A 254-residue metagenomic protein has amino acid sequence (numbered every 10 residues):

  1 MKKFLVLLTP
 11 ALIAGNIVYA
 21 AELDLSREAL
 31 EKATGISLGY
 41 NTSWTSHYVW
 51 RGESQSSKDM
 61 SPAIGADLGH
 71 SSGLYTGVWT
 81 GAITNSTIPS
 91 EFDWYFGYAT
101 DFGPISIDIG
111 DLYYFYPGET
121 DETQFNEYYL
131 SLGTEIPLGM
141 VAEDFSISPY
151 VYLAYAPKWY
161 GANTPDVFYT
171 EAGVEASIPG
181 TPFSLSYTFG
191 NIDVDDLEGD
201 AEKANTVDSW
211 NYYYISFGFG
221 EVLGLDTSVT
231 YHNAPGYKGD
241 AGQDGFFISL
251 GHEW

Functional and structural regions predicted by a protein language model:
A21-S37, G73, D101-S106, G118-D121 (+4 more regions): Short loop/turn motifs that connect adjacent beta-strands in outer-membrane beta-barrel proteins
A21-T84: Short glycine/proline- and aromatic-enriched beta-strand/turn motifs that initiate or cap beta-hairpins
T34-I36, K58-P62, I88-F92, I105 (+5 more regions): Residues that define the transmembrane beta-barrel architecture of outer-membrane proteins
L38-T42, I64, L74-T76, W94 (+8 more regions): Transmembrane beta-strands of outer-membrane beta-barrel proteins
W44-W50, T80-T84, T100-F102, Y113-P117 (+6 more regions): Transmembrane beta-strands of outer-membrane beta-barrel pores
S57-Y113, F219: Glycine- and aromatic-enriched membrane insertion/assembly motifs of diderm outer-membrane and organelle channel
F125-N205: Detector for outer-membrane/organellar transmembrane beta-barrel domains, recognizing the amphipathic beta-strand
F219-L223, A241-W254: Outer-membrane beta-barrel "beta-signal"
